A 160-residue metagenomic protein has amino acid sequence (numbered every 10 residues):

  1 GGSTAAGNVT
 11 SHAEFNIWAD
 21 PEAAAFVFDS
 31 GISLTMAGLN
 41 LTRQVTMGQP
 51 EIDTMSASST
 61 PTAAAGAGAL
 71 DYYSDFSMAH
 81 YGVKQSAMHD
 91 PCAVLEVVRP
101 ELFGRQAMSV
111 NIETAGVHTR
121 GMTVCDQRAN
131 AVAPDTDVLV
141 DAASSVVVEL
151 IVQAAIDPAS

Functional and structural regions predicted by a protein language model:
G1-R43: Active-site histidine-anchored catalytic micro-motif
W18, E22, A37-S160: Conformational coupling and interaction surfaces
